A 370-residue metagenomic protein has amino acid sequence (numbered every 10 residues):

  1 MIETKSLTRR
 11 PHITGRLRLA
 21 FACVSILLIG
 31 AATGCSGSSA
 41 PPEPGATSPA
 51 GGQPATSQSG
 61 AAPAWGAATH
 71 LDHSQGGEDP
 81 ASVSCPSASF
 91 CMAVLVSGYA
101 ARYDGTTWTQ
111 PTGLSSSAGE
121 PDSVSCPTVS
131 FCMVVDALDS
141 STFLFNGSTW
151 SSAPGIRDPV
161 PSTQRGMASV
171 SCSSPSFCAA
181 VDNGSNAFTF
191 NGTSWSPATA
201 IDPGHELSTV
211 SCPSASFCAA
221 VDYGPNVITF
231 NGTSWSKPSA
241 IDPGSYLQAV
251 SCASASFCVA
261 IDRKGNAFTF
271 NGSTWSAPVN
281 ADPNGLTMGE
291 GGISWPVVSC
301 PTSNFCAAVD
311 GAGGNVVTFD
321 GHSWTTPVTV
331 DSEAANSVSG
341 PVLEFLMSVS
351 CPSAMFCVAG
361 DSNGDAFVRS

Functional and structural regions predicted by a protein language model:
E3, T8-R9, L28, G51-G52: Intrinsically disordered, low-complexity Ser/Thr- and Pro-rich stretches
T4-A22: Bacterial N-terminal signal peptides that target proteins for export
A22-L28: Hydrophobic helical h-region of N-terminal Sec-dependent signal peptides in bacterial secretory/periplasmic proteins
A31-G34: C-terminal motif of bacterial Sec signal peptides marking the signal peptidase cleavage site
G37-P44, P49-S370: Residue-level hotspots at or immediately adjacent to binding/recognition sites across diverse folds
